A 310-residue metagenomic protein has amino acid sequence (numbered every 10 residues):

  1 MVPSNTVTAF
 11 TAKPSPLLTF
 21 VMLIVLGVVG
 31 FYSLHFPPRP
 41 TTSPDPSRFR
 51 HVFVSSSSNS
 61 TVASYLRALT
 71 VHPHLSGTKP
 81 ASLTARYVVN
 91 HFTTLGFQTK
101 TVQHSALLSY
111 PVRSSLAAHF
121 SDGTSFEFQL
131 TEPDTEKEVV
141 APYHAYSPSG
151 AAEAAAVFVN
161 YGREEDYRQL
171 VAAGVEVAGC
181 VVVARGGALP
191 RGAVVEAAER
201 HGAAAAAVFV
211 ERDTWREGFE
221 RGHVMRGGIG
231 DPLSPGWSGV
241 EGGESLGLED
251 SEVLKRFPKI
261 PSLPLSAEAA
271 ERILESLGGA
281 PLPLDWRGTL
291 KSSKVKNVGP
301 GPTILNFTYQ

Functional and structural regions predicted by a protein language model:
M1-A12: Short, low-complexity, Lys/Arg-enriched N-terminal segments of secretory-pathway carbohydrate enzymes
L18-F31: Hydrophobic membrane-insertion alpha-helices, especially the h-region of bacterial N-terminal signal peptides
G27, P38-H51, R67-V181, R212-D213 (+3 more regions): Noncatalytic luminal/extracellular "stalk/propeptide" segments of secretory-pathway proteins
D45, F49, F53, S58-Y65 (+4 more regions): Stable alpha-helical elements in mature extracytoplasmic
S57, T61, L66, T70-G77 (+5 more regions): Sec/Tat-exported extracytoplasmic proteins
T135-Q169, E241-Q310: Soluble metallo-hydrolase cores and metallopeptidase-like ectodomains found primarily in the secretory/periplasmic
V181, R185, R191-A193: Proteins synthesized as precursors that undergo proteolytic processing into mature forms
V182-A184, A204-V210: Short hydrophobic alpha-helical runs that function as membrane-insertion/retention elements
